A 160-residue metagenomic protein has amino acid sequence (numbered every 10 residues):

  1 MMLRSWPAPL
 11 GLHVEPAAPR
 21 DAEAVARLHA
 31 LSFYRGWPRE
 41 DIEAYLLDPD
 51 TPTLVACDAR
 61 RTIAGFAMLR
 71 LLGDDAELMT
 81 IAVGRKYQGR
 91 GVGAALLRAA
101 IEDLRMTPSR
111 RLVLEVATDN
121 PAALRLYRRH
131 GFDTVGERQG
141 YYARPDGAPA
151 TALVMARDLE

Functional and structural regions predicted by a protein language model:
M2-L10, P16-R90, A94-T107, A156-E160: Acetyl-CoA-dependent GNAT
D21, N120, T151: Acidic active-site catalytic centers that drive phospho-/nucleotidyl reactions and related ester hydrolyses
G73, T118-N120, R138, L159: Short, flexible active-site-adjacent loop segments at beta-strand->alpha-helix junctions, enriched in small/polar
V83, A117-T118: Short amphipathic helical patch at the helix-1/turn junction of helix-turn-helix
L97, N120-A123, G140-D146: Short glycine/proline-centered loop/turn elements that form peptide/ligand docking sites
V113-E115, R128, D133-A150, V154: Conserved catalytic-core motifs of GNAT/GCN5-like acyltransferases
